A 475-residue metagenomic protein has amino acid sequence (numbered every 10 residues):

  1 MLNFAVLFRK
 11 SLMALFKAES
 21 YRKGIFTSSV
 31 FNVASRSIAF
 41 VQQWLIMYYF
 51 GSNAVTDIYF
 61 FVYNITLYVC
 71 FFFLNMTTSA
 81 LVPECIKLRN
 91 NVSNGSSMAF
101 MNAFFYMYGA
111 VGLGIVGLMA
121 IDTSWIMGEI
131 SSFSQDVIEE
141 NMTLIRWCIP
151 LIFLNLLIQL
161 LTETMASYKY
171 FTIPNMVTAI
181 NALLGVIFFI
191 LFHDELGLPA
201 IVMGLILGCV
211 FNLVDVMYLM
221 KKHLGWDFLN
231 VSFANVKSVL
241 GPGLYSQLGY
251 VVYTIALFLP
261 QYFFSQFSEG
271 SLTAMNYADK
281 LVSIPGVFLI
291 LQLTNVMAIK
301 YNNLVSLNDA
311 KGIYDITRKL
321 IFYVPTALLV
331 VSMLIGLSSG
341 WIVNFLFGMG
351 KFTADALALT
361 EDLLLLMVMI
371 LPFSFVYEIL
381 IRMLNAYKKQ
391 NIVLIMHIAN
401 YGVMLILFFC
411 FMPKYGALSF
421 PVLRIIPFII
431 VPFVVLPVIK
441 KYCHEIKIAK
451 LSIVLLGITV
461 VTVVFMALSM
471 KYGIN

Functional and structural regions predicted by a protein language model:
L2-Y21, M217-Y253, K441-V460: Interhelical loop/hinge segments that connect adjacent transmembrane helices in multipass membrane
R22-I25, F60, L81, N94-A110 (+6 more regions): Interfacial transmembrane-helix starts/ends
G24-M47, G208, N212, V216-L219 (+2 more regions): Transmembrane helical elements of multi-pass membrane transporters/channels
S28-F31, L161-F188, M369, I379-I406 (+2 more regions): Alpha-helical transmembrane segments of multi-pass membrane transporters/permeases
D57-L74, A103-Y106, T273-I290, I321-T326: Alpha-helical transmembrane segments of polytopic membrane transporters and translocases
N75-N91, L289-D309, T317, I321 (+1 more regions): Helix-loop junctions and terminal segments of transmembrane helices in multi-pass membrane transport/translocation
W125-W147, S338-L371: Interfacial segments at transmembrane-helix termini and the short loops linking adjacent helices
M176-F188, E195-K221, P242, A399-V403 (+1 more regions): Hydrophobic alpha-helical transmembrane segments
